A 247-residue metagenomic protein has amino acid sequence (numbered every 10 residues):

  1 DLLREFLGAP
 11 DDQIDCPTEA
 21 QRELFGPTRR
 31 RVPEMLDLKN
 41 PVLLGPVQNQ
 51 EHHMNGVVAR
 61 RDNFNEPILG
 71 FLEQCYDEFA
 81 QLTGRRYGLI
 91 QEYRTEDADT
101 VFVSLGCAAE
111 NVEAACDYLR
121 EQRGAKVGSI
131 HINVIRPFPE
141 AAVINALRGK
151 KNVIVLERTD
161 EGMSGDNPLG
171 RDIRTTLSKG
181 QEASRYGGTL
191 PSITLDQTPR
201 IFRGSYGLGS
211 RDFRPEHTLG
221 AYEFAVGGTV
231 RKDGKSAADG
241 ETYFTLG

Functional and structural regions predicted by a protein language model:
D1-Q91: Conformationally flexible catalytic loops at phosphate/diphosphate-handling active centers
L2-D12, E113-A115, E140-A142, S164-P168 (+1 more regions): Short acidic, glycine/serine/threonine-rich loops at helix termini
F6, Q13-P17, E92-D97, N145-L147 (+2 more regions): Solvent-exposed alpha-helices and their adjacent loops that cap or buttress functional pockets in soluble metabolic
Q74, E78, L82, A114-S129: Short helix-loop-beta junction
L89, E96-A125, F138-N145: Redox- and metal-dependent alpha/beta enzyme cores, enriched for Fe-S-associated oxidoreductases and cofactor-handling
I130-R136, R203-G207: Short beta->alpha junction loops
I154-G247: Peripheral docking tails and interdomain loops at the edges of cofactor- or intermediate-handling domains
